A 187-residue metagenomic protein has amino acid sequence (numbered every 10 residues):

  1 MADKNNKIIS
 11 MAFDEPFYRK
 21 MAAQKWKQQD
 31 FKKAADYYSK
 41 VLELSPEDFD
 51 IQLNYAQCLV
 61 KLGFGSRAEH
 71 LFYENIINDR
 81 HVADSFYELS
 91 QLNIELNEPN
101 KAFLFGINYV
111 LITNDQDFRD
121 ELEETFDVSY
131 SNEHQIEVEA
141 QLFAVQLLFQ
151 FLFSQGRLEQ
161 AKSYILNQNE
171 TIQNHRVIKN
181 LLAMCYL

Functional and structural regions predicted by a protein language model:
A2-R19, Y130-A144: TPR-adjacent "capping" and linker segments in tetratricopeptide-repeat scaffold/adaptor proteins
K27, K61-L62, E95-L96, S154: Register position in tetratricopeptide repeats
